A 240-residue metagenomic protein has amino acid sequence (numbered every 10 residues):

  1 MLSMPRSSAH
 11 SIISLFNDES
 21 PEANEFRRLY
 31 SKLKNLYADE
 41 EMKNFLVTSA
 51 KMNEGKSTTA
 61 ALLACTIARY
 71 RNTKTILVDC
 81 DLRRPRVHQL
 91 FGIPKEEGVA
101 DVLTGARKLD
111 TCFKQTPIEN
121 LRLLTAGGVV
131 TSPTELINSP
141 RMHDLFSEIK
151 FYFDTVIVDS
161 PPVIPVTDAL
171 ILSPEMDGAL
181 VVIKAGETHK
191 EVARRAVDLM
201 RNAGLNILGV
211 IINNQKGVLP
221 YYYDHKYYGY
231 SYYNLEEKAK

Functional and structural regions predicted by a protein language model:
M1-K240: P-loop NTP-binding module
